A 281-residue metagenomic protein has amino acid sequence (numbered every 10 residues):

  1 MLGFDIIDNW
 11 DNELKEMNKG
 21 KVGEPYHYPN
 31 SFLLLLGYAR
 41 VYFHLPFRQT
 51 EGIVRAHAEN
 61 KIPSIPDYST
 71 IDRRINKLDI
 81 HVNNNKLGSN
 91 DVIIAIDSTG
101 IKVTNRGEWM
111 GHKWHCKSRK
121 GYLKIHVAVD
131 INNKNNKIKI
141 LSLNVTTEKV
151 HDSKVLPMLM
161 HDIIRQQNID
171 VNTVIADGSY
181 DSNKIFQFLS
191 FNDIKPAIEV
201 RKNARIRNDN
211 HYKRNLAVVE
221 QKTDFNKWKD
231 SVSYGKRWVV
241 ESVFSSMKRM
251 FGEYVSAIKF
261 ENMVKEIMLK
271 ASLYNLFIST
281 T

Functional and structural regions predicted by a protein language model:
M1-V22: Basic, low-complexity segments
L14, H57-A58, L78, N192: The DNA-recognition helices of helix-turn-helix-type DNA-binding domains
K21-L35, A39-Y42, P63-S69, R73-K195 (+3 more regions): Polybasic low-complexity intrinsically disordered regions
F47-I62: DNA-recognition alpha helix
G178-K248: Helix-centered, glycine/charged polyanion-binding patches within enzymatic domains that contact phosphate-containing
N226-T281: Basic, amphipathic alpha-helical segments enriched in Lys/Arg and hydrophobic/aromatic residues
